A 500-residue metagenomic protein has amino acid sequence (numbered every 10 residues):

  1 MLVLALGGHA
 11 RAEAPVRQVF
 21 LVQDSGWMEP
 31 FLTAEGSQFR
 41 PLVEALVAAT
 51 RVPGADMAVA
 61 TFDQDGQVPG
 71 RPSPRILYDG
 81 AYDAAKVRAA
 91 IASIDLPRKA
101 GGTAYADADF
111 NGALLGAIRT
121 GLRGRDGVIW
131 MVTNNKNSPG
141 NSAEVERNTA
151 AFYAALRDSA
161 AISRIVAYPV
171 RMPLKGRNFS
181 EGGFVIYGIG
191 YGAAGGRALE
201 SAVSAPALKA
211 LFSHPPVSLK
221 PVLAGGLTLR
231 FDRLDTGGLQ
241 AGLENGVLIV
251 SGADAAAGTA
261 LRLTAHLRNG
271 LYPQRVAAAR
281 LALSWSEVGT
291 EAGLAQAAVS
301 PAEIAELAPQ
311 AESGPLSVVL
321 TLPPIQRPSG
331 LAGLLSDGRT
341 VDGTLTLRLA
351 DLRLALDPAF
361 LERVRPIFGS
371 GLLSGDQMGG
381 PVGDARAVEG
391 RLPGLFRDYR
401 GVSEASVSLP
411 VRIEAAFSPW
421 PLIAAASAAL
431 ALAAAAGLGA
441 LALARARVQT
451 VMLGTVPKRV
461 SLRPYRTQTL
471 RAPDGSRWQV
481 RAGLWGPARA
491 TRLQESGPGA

Functional and structural regions predicted by a protein language model:
A14-L21, S25-V59, A143-S159: …and closely analogous acidic/polar surface helices at protein-protein or active-site interfaces in A-domain-like
V22-S25, D126-A143: DG-centered beta-turn motif at the end of beta-strands
P69-V128, A167-P173: Von Willebrand factor
K136-A194, A355-L395: VWA/integrin I-like adhesion module and closely mimicked acidic/polar interface patches used
A155-A253, A260-L261: Von Willebrand factor type A / integrin I
I249-F417: Membrane-proximal extracellular "stem/stalk" segments of glycoproteins immediately N-terminal to a transmembrane helix
A416-A444: Selective detector of the "anchor" transmembrane alpha-helix that sits immediately C-terminal
A444-A500: Cytoplasmic C-terminal tails of single-pass
